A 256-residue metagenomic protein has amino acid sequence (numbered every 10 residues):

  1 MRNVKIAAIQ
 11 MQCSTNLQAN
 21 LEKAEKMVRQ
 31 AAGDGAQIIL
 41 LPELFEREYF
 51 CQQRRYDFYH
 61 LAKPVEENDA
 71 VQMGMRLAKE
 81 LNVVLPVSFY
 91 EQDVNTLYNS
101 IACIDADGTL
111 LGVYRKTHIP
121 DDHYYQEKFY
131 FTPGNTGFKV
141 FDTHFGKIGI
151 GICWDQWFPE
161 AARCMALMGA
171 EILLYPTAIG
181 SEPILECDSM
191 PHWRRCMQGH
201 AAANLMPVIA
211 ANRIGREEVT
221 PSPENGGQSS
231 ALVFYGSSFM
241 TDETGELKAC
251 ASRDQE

Functional and structural regions predicted by a protein language model:
M1-I38, L174: N-terminal active-site segment of His-dependent metallophosphoesterases
M1-I6, V140-G149, I172: Beta-strand-turn-beta hairpins that frame and shape the catalytic cleft of phosphate-ester-processing enzymes
I6, C103-L111, F239-A249: Short, glycine-anchored, charge-dense loop/turn motifs used at functional sites
L17, K26-V113, I179-G199, A203-M206: Cys-nucleophile CN-hydrolase/nitrilase-fold catalytic domain and related Cys-dependent amidase chemistry that acts on
Q53-L61, D122-H123, P223-Q228: Short glycine/proline- and charge-enriched loop/turn segments that cap or connect secondary-structure elements
E66-P86, C153-E256: CN hydrolase (nitrilase-like) catalytic-core segments centered on the catalytic cysteine and neighboring Lys/Glu
K116-Y130, Q255-E256: A short, polar/charged loop-to-alpha-helix boundary motif
H123-K139, Q156-F158: Active-site glycine-rich loop that binds ribose-phosphate moieties when present
